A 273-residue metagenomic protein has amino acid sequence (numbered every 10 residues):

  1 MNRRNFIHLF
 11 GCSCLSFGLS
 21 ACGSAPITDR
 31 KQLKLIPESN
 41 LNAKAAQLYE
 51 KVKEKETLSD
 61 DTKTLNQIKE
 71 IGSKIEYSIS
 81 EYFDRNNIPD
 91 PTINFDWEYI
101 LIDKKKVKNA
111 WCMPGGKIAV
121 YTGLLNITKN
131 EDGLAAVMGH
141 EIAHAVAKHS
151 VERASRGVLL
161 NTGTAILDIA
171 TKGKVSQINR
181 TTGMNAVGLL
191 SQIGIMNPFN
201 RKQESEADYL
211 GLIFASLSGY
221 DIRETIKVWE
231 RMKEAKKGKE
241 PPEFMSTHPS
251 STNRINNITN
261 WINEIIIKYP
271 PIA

Functional and structural regions predicted by a protein language model:
N2-A273: A Zn2+-metalloprotease active-site environment signal
